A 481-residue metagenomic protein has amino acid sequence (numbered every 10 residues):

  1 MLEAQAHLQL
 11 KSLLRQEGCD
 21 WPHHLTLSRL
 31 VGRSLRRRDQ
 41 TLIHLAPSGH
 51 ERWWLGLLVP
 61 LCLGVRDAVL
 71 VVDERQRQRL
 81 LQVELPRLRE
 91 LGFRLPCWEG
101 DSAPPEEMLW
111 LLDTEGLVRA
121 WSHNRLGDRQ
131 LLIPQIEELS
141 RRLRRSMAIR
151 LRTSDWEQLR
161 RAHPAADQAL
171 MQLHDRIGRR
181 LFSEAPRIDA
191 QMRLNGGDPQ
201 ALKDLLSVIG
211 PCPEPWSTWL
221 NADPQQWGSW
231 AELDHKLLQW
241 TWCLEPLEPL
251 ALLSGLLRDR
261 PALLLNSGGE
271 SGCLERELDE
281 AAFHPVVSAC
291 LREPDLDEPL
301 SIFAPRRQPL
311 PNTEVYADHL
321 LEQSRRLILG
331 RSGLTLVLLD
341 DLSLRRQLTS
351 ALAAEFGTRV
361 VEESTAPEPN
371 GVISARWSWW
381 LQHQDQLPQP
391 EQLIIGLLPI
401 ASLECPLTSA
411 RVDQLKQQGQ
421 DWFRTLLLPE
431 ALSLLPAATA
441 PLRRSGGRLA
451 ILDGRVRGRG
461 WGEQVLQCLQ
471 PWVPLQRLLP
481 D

Functional and structural regions predicted by a protein language model:
M1-A46, D128-R129, Q135-L352, V456-Q464 (+1 more regions): Conserved coupling segment at the C-terminus of the helicase ATP-binding
D20-T26, R75-S122, E362-S364, G371-I373: Inter-Walker segment of RecA-like/P-loop motor cores
P22-R29, D39-W98, D341: Conserved Walker A/P-loop ATP-binding site and its immediately adjacent core in helicase/helicase-like ATPase domains
L70-V71, W110-D113, Q130-I133, P261-N266 (+3 more regions): Structural recognition of the conserved hydrophobic beta-strand(s) that form the central parallel beta-sheet of P-loop
V72, R89-D101, P285-A289, L334-L336 (+2 more regions): Conserved RecA-like helicase motor-core motifs
R75-R77, G116-V118, E137-L139, G268-S271 (+4 more regions): Conserved nucleotide-binding/hydrolysis micro-motifs of P-loop NTPases
E99-L143, V372-L387: Conserved RecA-like ASCE ATPase "motif II neighborhood" in helicase/translocase motors
P369-R459: Conserved RecA-like P-loop NTPase helicase motor core
